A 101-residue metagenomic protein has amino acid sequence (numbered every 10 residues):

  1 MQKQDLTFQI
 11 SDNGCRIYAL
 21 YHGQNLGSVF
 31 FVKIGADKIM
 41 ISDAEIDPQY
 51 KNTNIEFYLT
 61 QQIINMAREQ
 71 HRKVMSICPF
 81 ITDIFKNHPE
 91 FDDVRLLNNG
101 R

Functional and structural regions predicted by a protein language model:
M1-Q9: Conserved N-terminal entry element of GNAT/NAT acetyltransferase domains
I10-C15, Y21-K38: A conserved beta-strand-loop-helix scaffold within acyl/acetyltransferase catalytic domains
S42, V74-S76, I84: Acidic/histidine-enriched, beta-strand-rich ligand/metal-binding domains
A44-K51: A short, internal acetyl-CoA/4′-phosphopantetheine-binding micro-motif in the GNAT/acyltransferase core
N52-T60: Glycine-rich acyl-CoA binding loop
I64-P79: Conserved GNAT acetyl-CoA-binding A-motif
P79-R101: Conserved active-site alpha-helix within GNAT-family acetyltransferase domains
